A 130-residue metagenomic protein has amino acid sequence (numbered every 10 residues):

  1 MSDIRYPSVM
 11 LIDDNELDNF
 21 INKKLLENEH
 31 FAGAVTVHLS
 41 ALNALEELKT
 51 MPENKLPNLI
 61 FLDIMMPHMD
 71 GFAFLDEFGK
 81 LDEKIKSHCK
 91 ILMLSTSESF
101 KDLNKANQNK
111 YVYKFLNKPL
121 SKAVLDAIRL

Functional and structural regions predicted by a protein language model:
M1-S8, L17-F20, I85-H88, N117-L130: Non-catalytic signal-transmission and effector/linker regions of two-component phosphorelay proteins
D13: Conserved acidic carboxylate
E16-H38: Two-component/phosphorelay signaling modules centered on CheY-like receiver
V37-E46, T50, G71: Helix N-cap/capping motif at the beta->alpha junctions
E46, F72-I85: Short amphipathic alpha-helix used as the core "switch/output" element in two-component signaling
N54-F61: Active-site beta3 strand of CheY-like receiver
M66: Receiver (REC) domain active-site loop signature in two-component systems and cognate sites in sensor histidine kinases
A73, S87-H88, L92, S97-K114: Alpha4 helix (beta4-alpha4-beta5 surface) of REC/receiver domains from two-component response regulators
